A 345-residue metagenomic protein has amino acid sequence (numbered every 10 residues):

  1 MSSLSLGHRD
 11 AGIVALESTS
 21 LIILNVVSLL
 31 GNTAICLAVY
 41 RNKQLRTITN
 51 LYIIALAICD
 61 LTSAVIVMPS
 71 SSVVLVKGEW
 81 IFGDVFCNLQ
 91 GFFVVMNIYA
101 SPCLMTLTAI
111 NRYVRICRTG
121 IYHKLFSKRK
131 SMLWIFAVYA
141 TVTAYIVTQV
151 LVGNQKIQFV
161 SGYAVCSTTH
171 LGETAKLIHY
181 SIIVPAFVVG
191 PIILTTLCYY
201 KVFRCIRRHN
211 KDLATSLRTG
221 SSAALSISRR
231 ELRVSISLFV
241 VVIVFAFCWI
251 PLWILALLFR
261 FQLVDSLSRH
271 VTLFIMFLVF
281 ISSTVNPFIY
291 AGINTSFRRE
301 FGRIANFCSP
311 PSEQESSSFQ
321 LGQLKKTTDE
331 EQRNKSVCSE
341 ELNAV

Functional and structural regions predicted by a protein language model:
M1-G7, L75, E79-V95, K124 (+1 more regions): Loop architecture of class A 7-transmembrane GPCRs
M1-H8, K124, R208-S235, V240 (+1 more regions): Intrinsically disordered regulatory tails of 7TM GPCRs
M1-L30, V345: Extracellular N-terminal segment of 7TM GPCRs
D10-I22, I48-I110, R115-L125: Extracellular TM2-ECL1-early TM3 structural module of rhodopsin-like
L21-L24, T62-G78, G91, I98-M105 (+4 more regions): Helix-to-loop junction signature of class
T62, N97-L107, V114, R118-V165 (+1 more regions): Fourth transmembrane helix
L104-I116, Q149-F159, I182-L217, S237-F259 (+1 more regions): Class A (rhodopsin-like) GPCR signature focused on the TM5-ICL3 interface and adjacent 7TM helical core
L194-T195, F247, W253-L257, L273-G322: Seventh transmembrane helix
